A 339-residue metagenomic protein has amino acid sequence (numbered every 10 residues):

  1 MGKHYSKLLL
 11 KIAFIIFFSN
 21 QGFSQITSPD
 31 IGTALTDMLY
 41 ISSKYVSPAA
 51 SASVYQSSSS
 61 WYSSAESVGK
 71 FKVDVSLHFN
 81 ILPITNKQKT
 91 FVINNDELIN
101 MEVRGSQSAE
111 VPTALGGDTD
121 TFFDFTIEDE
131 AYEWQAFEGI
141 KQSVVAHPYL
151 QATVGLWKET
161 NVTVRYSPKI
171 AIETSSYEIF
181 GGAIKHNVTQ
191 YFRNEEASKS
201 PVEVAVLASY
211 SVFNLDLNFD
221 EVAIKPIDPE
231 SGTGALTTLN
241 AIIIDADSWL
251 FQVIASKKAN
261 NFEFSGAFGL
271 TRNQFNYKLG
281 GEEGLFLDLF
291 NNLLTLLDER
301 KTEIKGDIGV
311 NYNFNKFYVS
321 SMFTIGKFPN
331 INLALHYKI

Functional and structural regions predicted by a protein language model:
M1-P29: Bacterial Sec-dependent N-terminal signal peptides
S24-M101: N-terminal, post-signal peptide beta-strand-biased segments of exported outer-membrane/organellar beta-barrel and other
S63-F71, N86, T174, T189-V204 (+1 more regions): Short loop/turn motifs that connect adjacent beta-strands in outer-membrane beta-barrel proteins
S64-E66, V75-L77, L150-L156, G182-V188 (+5 more regions): Residues on the lipid-exposed face of transmembrane beta-strands in outer-membrane beta-barrel proteins
G69-F71, S143-P148, S176-G182, S200 (+4 more regions): Residues that define the transmembrane beta-barrel architecture of outer-membrane proteins
F79-P83, Y166-I170, V188, A208-N214 (+5 more regions): Transmembrane beta-strands of outer-membrane beta-barrel pores
Q88-T90, P112, F122-Q142, A171-Y177 (+3 more regions): Extracellular/periplasm-exposed beta-strand and loop segments of Gram-negative cell-envelope proteins, dominated by
E159-V162, Y191-N194, N261-F264, K316-S321 (+1 more regions): Repeated loop/turn-to-beta-strand initiation elements of outer-membrane beta-barrel proteins
